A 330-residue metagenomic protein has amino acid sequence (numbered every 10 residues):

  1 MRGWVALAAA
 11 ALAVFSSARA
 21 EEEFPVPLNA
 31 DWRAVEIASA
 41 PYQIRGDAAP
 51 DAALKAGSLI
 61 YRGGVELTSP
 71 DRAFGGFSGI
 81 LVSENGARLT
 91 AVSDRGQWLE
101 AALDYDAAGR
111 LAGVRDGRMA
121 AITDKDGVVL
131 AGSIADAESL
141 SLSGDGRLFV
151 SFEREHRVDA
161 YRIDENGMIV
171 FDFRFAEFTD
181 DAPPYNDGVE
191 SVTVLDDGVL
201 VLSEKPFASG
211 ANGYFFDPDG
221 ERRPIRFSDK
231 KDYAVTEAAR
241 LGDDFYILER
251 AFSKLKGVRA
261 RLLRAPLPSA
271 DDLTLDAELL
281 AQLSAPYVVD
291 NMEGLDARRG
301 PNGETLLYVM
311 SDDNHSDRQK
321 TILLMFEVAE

Functional and structural regions predicted by a protein language model:
M1-W4: Positively charged n-region of N-terminal signal peptides that target proteins for export
A6-V14: Bacterial N-terminal signal peptides
F15-E330: Sequence/structural signature of beta-propeller domains
